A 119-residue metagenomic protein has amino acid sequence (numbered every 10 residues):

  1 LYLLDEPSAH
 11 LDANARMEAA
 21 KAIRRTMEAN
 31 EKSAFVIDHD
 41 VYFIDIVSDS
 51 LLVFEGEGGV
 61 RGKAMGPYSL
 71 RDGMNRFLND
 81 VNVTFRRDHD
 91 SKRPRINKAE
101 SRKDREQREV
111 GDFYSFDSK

Functional and structural regions predicted by a protein language model:
L4-P7, N14: Walker B catalytic motif
R16-N30: Helical segment within the ABC ATPase nucleotide-binding domain
I37-H39: H-loop/switch region of ABC-family ATPase nucleotide-binding domains
Y42: Conserved Rossmann-like nucleotide-cofactor binding loop
I46-V53: Conserved catalytic segment of ABC-fold P-loop ATPases
F54-D90: Conserved beta-strand-loop-alpha-helix hinge in the C-terminal portion of ABC ATPase nucleotide-binding domains
K92-K119: ABC-family P-loop ATPase nucleotide-binding domain
